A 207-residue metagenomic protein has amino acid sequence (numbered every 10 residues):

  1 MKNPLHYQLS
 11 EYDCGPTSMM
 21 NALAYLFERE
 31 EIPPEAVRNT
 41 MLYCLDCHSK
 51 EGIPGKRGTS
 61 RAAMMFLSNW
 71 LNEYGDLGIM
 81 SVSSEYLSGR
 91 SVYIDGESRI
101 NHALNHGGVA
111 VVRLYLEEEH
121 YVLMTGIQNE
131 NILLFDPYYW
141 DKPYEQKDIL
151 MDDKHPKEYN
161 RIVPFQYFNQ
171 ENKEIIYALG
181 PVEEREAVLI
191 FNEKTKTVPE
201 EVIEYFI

Functional and structural regions predicted by a protein language model:
M1-S88, I203: Cysteine-nucleophile protease catalytic domains, especially the papain-like/related folds used in DUB/UBL proteases
K50-G55, G89-S91, Y144-D152: Short, flexible/disordered intra-domain loops and linkers
M65-W70, G96-N101, P164, E174-Y177: Intrinsically disordered, low-complexity boundary segments flanking structured domains
F66-V82, V112-I127, I149-N160: Hydrophobic transmembrane alpha-helix bundles
E85-Y144: Active-site-adjacent substructure of cysteine-protease-like catalytic cores
L104-N105, I127-I207: Noncatalytic regulatory segments and standalone regulatory/sensor domains
